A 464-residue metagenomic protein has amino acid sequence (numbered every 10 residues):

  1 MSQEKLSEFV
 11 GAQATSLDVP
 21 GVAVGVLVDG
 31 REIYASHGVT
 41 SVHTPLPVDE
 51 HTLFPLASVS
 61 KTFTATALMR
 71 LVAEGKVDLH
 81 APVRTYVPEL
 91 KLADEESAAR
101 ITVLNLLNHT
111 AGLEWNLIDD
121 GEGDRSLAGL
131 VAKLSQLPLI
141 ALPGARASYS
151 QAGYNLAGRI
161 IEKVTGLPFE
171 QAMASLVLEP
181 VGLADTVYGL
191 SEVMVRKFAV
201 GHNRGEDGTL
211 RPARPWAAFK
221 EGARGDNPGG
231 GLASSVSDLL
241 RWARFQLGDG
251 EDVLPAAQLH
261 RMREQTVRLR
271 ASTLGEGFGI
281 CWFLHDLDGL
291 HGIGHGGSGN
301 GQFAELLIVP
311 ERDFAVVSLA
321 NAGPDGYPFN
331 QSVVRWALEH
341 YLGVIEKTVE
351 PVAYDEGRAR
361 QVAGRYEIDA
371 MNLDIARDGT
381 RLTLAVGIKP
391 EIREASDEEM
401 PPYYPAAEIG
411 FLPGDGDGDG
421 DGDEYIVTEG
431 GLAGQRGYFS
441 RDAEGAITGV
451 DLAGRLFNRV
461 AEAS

Functional and structural regions predicted by a protein language model:
M1-L56, K76-D78, K91-A93, L127-L137: Short, conserved catalytic-motif segment at the N-terminal edge
D18-G21, N300-F303, M371: Short, small/polar residue-rich loop motifs at catalytic or cofactor-binding pockets
R31-H37, S41-V42, D94-L306, P310: Short, surface-exposed loop or secondary-structure junction motifs that flank catalytic or metal-binding residues
F54-A57, A147-Y149: Catalytic tyrosine of NAD(P)H-dependent dehydrogenase/reductases that use a Tyr as the general acid/base
L79-D94, V181: Short, glycine/proline-biased beta-turn/loop segments that scaffold the active-site neighborhood
L290, Y327-S464: Peripheral terminal and inter-domain segments
G294-H295, E305-A322, V450-L452: Short, well-ordered beta-strand elements
